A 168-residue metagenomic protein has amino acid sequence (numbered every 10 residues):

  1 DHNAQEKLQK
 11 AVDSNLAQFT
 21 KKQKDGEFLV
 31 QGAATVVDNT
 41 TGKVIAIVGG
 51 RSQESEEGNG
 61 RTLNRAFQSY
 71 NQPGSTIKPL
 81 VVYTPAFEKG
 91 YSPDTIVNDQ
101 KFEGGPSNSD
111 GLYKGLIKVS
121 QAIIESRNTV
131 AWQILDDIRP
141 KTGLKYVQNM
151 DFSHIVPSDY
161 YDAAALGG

Functional and structural regions predicted by a protein language model:
D1-F67, T76, T95, Y160-Y161: Periplasmic/cell-envelope proteins involved in peptidoglycan metabolism and beta-lactam response
H2-E6, E57, N71-T76, Y113 (+4 more regions): Soluble non-cytosolic domains of exported or imported proteins
L8, G42, N71-V97, A122: Active-site SXXK
N15, R51-S55, G104, S126 (+1 more regions): A short secondary-structure junction motif
V48, P85, A164-G168: Short, intrinsically disordered, charge-balanced linker/junction segments flanking boundaries in proteins
Y91-L144, Y161: Conserved catalytic neighborhood of penicillin-recognizing serine enzymes
R139-I155: Short, charged, amphipathic alpha-helices and their helix-cap/turn boundaries
S153-G168: Active-site-proximal helix/loop microenvironment of the serine DD-peptidase/beta-lactamase transpeptidase fold
